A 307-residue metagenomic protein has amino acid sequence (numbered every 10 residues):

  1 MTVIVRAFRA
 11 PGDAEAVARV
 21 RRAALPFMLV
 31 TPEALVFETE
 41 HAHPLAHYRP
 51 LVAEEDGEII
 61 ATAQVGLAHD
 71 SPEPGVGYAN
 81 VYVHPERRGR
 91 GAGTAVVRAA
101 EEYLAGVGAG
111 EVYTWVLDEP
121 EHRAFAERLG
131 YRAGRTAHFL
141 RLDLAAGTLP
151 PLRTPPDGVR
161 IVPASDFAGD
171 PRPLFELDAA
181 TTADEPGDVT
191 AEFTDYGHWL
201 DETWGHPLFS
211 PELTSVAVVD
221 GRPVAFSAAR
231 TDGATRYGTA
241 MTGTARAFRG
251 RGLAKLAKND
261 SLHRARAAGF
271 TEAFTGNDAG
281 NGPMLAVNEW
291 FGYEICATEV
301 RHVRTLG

Functional and structural regions predicted by a protein language model:
M1-T39, E54, T154-T194, H198: Short amphipathic alpha-helix that is part of the acyltransferase structural core
V5, V76-Y78, I161, T239: Hydrophobic residues on conserved beta-strands that form the core of alpha/beta folds
P11-A14, R21-D118, V219, V224-Y237 (+1 more regions): Conserved donor-binding loop and adjoining core beta-sheet/short helix segment in diverse acyl/aminoacyl transferases
H69, P85-F167, V300-R304: Acyl-donor-binding surface of acyltransferase catalytic domains
G89-E102, T244, G250-H263, A286 (+1 more regions): Conserved acetyl-CoA-binding loop-helix of GNAT-fold acetyltransferases
F125-A126, T239, V287-N288: Hydrophobic residues within well-ordered alpha-helices
L129-T148, L213, H263, A268-G307: Active-site/acyl-donor-binding loops of N-acyltransferases
P186-R222, F226: A mid-sequence, solvent-exposed acidic-amphipathic segment
